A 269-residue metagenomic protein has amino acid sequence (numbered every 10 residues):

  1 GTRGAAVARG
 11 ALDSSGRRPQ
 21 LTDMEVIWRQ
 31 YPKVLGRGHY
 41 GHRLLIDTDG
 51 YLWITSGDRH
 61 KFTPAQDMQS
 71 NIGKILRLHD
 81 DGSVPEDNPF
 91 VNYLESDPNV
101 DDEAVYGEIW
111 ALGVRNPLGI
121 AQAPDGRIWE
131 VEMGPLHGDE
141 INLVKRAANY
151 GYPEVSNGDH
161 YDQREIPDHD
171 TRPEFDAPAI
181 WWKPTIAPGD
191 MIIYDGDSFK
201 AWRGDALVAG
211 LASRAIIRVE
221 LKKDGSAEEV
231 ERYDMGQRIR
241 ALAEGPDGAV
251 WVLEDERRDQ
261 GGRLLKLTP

Functional and structural regions predicted by a protein language model:
R3-L45: Asp-box/WD-like beta-propeller blade repeats and closely related beta-sheet repeat scaffolds
A6, L12, W53, D58-E229 (+3 more regions): Beta-propeller domain segments
I27-P32, N92-E95, D234-Q237: Short, solvent-exposed aromatic-acidic interface loops
R29, G36, L112, K183 (+1 more regions): WD40 beta-propeller blade-start loop/N-cap
G41-R43, L118, G189, R240: Beta-propeller and closely related beta-sheet repeat lectin domains
V114, G225-P246: Conserved blade-ending motifs and adjacent loop-strand segments that build the rim/top face of beta-propeller domains
A241, E254-R257: Short proline/glycine-enriched turn/loop segments at secondary-structure junctions
